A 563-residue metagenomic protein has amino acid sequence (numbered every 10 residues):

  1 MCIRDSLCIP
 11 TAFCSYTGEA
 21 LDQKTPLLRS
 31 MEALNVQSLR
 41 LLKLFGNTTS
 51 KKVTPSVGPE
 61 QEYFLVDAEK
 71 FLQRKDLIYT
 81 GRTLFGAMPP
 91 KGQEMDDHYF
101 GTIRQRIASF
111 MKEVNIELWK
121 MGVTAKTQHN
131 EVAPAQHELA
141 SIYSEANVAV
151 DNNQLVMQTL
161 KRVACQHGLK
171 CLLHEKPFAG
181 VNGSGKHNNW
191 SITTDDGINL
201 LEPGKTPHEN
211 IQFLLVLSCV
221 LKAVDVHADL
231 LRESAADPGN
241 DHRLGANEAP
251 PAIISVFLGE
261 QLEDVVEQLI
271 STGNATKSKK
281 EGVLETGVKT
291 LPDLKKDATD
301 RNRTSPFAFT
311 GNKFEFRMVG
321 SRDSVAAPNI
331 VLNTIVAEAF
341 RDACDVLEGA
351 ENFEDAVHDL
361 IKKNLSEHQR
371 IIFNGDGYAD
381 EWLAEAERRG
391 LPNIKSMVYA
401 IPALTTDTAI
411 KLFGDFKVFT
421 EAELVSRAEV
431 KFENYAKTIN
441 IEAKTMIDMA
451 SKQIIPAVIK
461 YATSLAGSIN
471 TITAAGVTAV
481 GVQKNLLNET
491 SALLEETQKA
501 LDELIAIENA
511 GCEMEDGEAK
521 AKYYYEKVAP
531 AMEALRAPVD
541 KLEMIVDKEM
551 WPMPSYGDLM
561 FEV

Functional and structural regions predicted by a protein language model:
R4-L173, N182-G185, I192-E429: Glycine-rich, acidic/polar active-site loops that bind/position phosphate-bearing ligands
I78, N153, E175-K176, E202-T206 (+5 more regions): Composition- and surface-driven signal marking solvent-exposed, interaction-prone regions in large proteins
A179: Short glycine- and Lys/Arg-enriched binding-loop motifs that mark or flank ligand-binding interfaces
I361-V563: C-terminal amphipathic alpha-helical interaction region
